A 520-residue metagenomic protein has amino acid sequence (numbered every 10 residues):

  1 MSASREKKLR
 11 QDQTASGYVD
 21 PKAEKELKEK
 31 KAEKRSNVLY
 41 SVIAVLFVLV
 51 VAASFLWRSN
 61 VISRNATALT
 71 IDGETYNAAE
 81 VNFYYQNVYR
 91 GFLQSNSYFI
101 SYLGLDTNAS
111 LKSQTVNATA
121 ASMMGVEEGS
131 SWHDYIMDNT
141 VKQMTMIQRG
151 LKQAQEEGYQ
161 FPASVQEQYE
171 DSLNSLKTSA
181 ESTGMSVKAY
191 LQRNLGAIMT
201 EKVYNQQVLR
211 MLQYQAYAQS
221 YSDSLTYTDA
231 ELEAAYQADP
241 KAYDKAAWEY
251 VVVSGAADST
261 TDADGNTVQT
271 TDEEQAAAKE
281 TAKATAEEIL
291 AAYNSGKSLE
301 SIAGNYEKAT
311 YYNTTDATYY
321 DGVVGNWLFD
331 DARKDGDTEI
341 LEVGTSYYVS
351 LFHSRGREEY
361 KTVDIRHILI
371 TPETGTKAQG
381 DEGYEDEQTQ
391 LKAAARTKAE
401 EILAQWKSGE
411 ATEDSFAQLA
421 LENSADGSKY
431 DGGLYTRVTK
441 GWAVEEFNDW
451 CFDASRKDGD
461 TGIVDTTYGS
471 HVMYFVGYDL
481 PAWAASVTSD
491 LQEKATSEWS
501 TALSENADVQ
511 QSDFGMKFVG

Functional and structural regions predicted by a protein language model:
M1-K8: N-terminal acidic, proline/glycine-rich, low-complexity intrinsically disordered segments
R5, Q13-I43, F47, V51-R64 (+5 more regions): PPIase-associated folding chaperone regions across multiple families
N60-V203: N-terminal targeting/tethering segments
A78, F83, Y159-Q160, Q269-D272 (+2 more regions): Solvent-exposed loop/turn and edge beta-strand elements of beta-rich ligand-binding domains
Y85-V88, F92, M144, Q148 (+18 more regions): Sec/Tat-exported extracytoplasmic proteins
E157-Q166, S298-A303, T412-A420, T461-I463 (+1 more regions): Surface-exposed patches in mature extracellular/periplasmic domains of secreted proteins
A284-N326, E359, T397, E401-E445 (+1 more regions): Peptidyl-prolyl cis-trans isomerase
